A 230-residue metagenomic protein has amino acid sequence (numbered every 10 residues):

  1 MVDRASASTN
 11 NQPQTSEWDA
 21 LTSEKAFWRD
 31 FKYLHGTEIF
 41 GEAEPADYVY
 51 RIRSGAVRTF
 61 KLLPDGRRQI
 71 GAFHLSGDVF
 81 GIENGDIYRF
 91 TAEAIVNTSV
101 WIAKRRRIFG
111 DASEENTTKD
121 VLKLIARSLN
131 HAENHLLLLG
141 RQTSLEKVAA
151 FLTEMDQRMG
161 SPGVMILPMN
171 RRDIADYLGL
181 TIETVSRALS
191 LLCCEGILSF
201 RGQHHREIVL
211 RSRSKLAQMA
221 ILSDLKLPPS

Functional and structural regions predicted by a protein language model:
M1-H35, D78-F80, G85: Cyclic nucleotide-binding regulatory module and flanking cytosolic helices
T22-S23, I39-A43, M159: Short loop/turn motifs at secondary-structure junctions and domain boundaries
W28, A46-D47, M165: Short loop/turn microsegments at loop-to-beta-strand junctions
T37-V96: Cyclic nucleotide-binding regulatory domains
V49, G71, V100-W101, I166 (+1 more regions): A residue-level structural signature of the nucleotidyltransferase/glycosyltransferase Rossmann-like core
A72-N130, N134: Cyclic-nucleotide recognition modules
E115-I182: Polybasic "coupling" helices that flank or enter modular domains
D156-S230: Phosphate-/nucleic-acid-contacting segments
